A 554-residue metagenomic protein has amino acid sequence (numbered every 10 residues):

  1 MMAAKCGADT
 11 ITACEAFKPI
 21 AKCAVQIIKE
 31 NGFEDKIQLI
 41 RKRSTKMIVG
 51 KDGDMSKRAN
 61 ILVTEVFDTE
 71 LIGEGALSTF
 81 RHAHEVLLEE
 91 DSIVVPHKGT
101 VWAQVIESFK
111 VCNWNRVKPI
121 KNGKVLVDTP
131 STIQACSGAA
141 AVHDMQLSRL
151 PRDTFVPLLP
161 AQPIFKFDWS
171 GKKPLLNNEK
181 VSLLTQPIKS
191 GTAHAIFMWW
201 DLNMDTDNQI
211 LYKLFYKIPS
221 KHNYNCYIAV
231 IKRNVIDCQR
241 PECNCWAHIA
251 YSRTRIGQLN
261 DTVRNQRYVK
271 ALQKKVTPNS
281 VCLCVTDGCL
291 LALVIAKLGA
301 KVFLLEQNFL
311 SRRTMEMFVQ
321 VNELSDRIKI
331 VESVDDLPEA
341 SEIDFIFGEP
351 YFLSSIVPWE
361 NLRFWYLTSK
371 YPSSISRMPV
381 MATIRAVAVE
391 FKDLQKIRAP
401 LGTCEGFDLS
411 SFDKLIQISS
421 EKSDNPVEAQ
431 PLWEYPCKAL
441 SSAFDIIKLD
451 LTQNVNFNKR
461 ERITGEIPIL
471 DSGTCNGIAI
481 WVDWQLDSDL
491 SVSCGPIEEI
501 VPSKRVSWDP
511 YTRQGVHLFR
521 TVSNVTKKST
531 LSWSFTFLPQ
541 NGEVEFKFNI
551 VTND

Functional and structural regions predicted by a protein language model:
M1-D554: Class I SAM-binding transferase module
